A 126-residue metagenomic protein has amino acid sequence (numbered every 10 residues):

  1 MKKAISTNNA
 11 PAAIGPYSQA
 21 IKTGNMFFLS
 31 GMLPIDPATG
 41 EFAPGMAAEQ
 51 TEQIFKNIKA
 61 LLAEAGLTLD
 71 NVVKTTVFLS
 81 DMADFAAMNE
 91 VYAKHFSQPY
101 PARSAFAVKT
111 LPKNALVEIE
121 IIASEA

Functional and structural regions predicted by a protein language model:
K2-A126: Short, polar/acidic, helix-capping and beta-turn segments at strand->helix junctions that line the mouths
